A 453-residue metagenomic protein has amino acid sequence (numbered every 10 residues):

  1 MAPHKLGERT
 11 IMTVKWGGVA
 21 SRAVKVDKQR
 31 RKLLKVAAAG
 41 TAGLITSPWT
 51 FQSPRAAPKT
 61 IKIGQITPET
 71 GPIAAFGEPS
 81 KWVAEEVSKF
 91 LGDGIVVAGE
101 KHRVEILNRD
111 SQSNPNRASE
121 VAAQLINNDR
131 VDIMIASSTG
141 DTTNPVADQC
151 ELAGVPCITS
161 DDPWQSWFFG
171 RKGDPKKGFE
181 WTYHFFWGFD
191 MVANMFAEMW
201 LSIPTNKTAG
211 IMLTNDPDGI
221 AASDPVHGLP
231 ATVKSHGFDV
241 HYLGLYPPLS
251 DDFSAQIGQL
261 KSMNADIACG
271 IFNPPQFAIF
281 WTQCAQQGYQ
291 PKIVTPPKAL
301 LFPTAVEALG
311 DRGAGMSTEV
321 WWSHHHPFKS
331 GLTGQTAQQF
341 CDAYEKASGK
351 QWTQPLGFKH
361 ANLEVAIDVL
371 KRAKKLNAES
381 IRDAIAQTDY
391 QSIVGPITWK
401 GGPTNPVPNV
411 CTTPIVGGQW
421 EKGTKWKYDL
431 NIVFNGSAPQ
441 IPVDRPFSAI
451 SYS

Functional and structural regions predicted by a protein language model:
M1-K32, A39-A42, R55: N-terminal secretory signal peptides
V26, P48-E69: C-terminal segment of N-terminal export signals and the immediately downstream linker at the start of the mature
G64-V87, R109-P115, S138-T139, T214-S223 (+3 more regions): Extracytoplasmic "Venus flytrap"
A75-W82, G94-K172, F185, Y246-F253 (+2 more regions): Beta-alpha junction/loop-to-helix N-cap segments that form part of ligand/metal-binding clefts
D93-G99, H326-S330, K400-P408, K422-G423: Short, solvent-exposed loop/beta-turn-alpha elements that line the ligand-binding surface or hinge of extracytoplasmic
V131-G244, K292-T318: Extracytoplasmic ligand/sensor domains, especially the bilobed periplasmic-binding protein
W164, C284-H360, V433-P439, D444-S453: Extracellular/periplasmic periplasmic-binding protein-like sensory domains
A343-L356, V365-L430: Segments of small-molecule ligand-sensing domains
